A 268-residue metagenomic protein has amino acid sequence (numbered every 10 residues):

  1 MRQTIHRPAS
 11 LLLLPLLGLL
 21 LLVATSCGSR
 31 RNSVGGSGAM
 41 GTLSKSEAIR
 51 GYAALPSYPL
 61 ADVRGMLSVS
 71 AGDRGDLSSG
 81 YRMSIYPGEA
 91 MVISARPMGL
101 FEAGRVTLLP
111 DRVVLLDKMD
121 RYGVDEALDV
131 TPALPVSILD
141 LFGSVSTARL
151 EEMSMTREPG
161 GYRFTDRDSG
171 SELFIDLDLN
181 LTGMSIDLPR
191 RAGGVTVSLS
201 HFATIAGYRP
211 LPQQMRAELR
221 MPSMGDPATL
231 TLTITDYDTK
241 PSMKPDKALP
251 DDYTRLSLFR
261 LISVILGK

Functional and structural regions predicted by a protein language model:
M1-S29: Sec-dependent bacterial lipoprotein signal peptides
C27-S78, L249-K268: N-terminal leader/targeting segments and the immediate start of mature chains
G28-G36, L188-K268: Non-transmembrane domains of secretory- and envelope-associated proteins
E47, L115-N180: Flexible, processing/modification-adjacent segments and terminal tails in exported/periplasmic/extracellular proteins
A54-M119: N-terminal mature ectodomain segment of secretory-pathway/periplasmic proteins
P59-R64, P87-V92, R157-F164, L179-S185 (+1 more regions): Short, hydrophobic/aromatic-rich segments at coil-to-beta transitions
M66-G72, M98-L100, V113-R121, R167-S169 (+3 more regions): Hydrophobic lipid-interacting interfaces of membrane-associated proteins
L173-V195: Short helix-loop boundary/capping segments
